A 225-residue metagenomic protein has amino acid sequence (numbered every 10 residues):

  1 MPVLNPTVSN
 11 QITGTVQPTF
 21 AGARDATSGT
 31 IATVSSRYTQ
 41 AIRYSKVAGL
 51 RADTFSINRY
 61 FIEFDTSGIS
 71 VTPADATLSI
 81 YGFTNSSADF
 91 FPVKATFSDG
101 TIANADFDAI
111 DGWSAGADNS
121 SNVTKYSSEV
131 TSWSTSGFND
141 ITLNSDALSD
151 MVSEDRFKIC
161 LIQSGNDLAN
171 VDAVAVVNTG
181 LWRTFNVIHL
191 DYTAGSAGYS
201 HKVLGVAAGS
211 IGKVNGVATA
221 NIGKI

Functional and structural regions predicted by a protein language model:
M1-S45: N-terminal leader/pro-regions and domain N-caps
P2-T15, D146, D150-A197: Proprotein-processing/basic-patch segments
P6-V8, F83-D155: Beta-strand-rich interaction/scaffold domains
A26-T84: A short beta-strand-loop element at or near the start of a globular domain
I57-R59, P73, S136, E154-R156 (+1 more regions): A general secondary-structure signal for short beta-strands and their flanking turns/coil in non-transmembrane regions
F61-D65, D75-Y81, D140-N144, K158-I162 (+1 more regions): Residues within well-ordered beta-strands of beta-sheet-rich folds
T193-I225: Intrinsically disordered, compositionally biased repeat/linker segments
